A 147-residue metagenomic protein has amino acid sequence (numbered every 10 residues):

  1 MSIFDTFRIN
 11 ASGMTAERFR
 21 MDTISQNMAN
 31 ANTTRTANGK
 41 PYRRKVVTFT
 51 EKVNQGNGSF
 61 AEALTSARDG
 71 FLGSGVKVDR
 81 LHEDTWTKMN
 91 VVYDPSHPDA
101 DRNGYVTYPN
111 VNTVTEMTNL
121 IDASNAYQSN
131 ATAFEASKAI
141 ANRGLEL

Functional and structural regions predicted by a protein language model:
M1-L147: Amphipathic alpha-helical polymerization modules
